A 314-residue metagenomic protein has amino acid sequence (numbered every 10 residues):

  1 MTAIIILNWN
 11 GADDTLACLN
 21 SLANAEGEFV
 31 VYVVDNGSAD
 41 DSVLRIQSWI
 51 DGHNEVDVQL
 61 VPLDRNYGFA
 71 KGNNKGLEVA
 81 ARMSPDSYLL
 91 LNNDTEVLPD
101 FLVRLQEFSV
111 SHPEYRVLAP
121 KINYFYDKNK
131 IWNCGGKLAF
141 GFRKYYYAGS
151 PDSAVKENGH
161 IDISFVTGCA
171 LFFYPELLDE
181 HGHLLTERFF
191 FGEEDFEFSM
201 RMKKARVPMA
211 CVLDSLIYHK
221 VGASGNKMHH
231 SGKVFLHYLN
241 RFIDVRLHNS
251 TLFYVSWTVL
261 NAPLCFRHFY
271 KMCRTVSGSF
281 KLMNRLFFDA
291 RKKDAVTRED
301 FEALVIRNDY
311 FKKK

Functional and structural regions predicted by a protein language model:
A12, S21, D35-I46, R65 (+1 more regions): A conserved acidic beta->alpha catalytic loop
N20-F29: Short, acidic, metal-binding catalytic loop of nucleotide-sugar glycosyltransferases
P62, K71, E96-H183, R188: Acidic/His-rich active-site region of diverse nucleotide-sugar glycosyltransferases
P62-M83: Glycine-rich, basic loop-to-helix element that forms the pyrophosphate-binding segment of sugar-nucleotide handling
S84-E96: Short beta-strand-to-loop acidic/aromatic patch adjacent to the donor-nucleotide binding site
V166, F191-E197, K233: Acidic donor-binding loop at a coil-to-helix junction in glycosyltransferase catalytic cores that engages
H183, E187-F190, F196-Y218: Catalytic donor-sugar/metal-binding loop of nucleotide-sugar-dependent glycosyltransferases
G232-N240, S250-K314: Non-catalytic, C-terminal membrane-associated alpha-helical segments of glycosyltransferases
